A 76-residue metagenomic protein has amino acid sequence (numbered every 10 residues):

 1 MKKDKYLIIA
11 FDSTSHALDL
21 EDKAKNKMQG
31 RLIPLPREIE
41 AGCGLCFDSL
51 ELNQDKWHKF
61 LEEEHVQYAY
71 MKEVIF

Functional and structural regions predicted by a protein language model:
M1-F76: Positively charged, small/polar-rich N-terminal and surface patches that mediate targeting and assembly and bind
